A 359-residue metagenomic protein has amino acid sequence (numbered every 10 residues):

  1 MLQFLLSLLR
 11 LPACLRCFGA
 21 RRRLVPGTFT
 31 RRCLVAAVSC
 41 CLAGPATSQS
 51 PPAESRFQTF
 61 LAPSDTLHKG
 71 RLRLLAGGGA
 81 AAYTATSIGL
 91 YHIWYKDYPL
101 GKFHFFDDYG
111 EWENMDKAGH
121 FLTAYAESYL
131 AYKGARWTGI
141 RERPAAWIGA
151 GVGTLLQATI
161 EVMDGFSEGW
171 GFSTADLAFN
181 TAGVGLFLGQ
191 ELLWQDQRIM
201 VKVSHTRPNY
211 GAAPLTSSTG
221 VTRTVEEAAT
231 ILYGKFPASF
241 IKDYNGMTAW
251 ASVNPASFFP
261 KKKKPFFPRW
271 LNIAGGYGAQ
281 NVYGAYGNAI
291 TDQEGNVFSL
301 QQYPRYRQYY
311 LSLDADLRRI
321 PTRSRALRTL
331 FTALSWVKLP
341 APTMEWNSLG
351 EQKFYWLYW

Functional and structural regions predicted by a protein language model:
L34-K117, F121-S128, Y132-W137, T224-V225 (+3 more regions): N-terminal targeting leaders of membrane proteins
A82-T86, A145-G165, T181-V184: Small-polar-interrupted transmembrane alpha-helices in polytopic inner-membrane proteins
H120-E127, D164-E191, Y310: Alpha-helical transmembrane segments that form the membrane-embedded catalytic/substrate-binding core of multi-pass
K133-G139, L188-L193, V253-K264, L317-R323: Outer-membrane beta-barrel proteins
V152, L156, I199-V201, R269-G275 (+1 more regions): Transmembrane beta-strands of outer-membrane beta-barrel proteins
G185-G189, A249-P255, L311-L317, F354-W356: Residues on the lipid-exposed face of transmembrane beta-strands in outer-membrane beta-barrel proteins
H205-N209, Y277-Y283, L317-R319: Transmembrane beta-strands of outer-membrane beta-barrel pores
D243-A249, R269, Y303-L311: Residues that define the transmembrane beta-barrel architecture of outer-membrane proteins
